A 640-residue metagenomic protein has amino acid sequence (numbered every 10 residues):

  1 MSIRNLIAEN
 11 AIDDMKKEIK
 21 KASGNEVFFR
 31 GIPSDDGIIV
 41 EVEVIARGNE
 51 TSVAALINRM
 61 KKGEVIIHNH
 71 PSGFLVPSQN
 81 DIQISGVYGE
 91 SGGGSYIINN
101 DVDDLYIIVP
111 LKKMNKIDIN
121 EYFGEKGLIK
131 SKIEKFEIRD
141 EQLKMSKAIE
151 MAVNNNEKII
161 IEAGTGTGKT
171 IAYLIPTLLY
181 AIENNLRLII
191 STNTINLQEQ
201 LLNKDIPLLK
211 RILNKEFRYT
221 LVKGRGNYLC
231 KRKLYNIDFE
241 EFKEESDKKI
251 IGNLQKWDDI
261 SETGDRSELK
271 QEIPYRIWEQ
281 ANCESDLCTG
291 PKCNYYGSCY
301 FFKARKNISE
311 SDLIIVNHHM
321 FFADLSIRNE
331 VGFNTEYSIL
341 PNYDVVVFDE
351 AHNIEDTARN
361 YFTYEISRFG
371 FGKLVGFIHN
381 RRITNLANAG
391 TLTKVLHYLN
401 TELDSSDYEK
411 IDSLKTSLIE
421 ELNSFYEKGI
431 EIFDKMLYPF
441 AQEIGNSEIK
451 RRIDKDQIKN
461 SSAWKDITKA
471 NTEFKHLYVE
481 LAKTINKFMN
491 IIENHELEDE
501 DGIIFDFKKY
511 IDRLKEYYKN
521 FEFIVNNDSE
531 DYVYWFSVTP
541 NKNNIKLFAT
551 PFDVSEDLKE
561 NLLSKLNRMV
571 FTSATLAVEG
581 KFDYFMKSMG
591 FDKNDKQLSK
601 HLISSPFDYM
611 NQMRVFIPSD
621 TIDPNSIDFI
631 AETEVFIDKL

Functional and structural regions predicted by a protein language model:
M1-L6, D14, I32, A46-N115: Active-site-proximal loop/helix of nucleotide/amide-processing enzymes and allied scaffolds
G94-S95, V102-K144, E150, N154: Helicase-associated low-complexity/disordered flanking segments
K116-K132, E137, N185-R187, S191-I314 (+5 more regions): A substrate-engagement module of RecA-like helicase motors
N154-I159, L186, D312, N567-R568: Pre-Walker A (Motif I) flank of P-loop NTPase domains
N155-P176, L188: Walker A/P-loop
Y173, L179, E199, K204-P207 (+3 more regions): Signature of the SF2 helicase/ATPase Hel1-core->accessory helical subdomain module
I190-N196, N214-K231, L340-N353, I366-F377 (+1 more regions): Conserved beta-strand -> loop -> alpha-helix junction used to position metal-binding or nucleic-acid-contacting
E279-I314, L325-T335, F474-L477, L481-T621 (+2 more regions): A contiguous, basic/glycine-rich beta-loop/short-helix subdomain that forms a polymer-engagement track
